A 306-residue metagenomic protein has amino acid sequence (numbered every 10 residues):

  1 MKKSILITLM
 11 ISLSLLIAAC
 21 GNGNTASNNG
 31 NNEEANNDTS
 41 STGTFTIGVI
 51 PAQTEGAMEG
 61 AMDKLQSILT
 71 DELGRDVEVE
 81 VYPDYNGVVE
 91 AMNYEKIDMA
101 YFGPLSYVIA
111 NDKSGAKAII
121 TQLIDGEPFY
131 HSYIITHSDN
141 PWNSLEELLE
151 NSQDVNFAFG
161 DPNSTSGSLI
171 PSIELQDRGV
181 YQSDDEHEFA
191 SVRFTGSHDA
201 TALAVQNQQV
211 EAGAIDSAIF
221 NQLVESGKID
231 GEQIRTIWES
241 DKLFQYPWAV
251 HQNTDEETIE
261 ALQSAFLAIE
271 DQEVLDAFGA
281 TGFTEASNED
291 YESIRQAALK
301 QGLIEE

Functional and structural regions predicted by a protein language model:
L15-A19: C-terminal motif of bacterial Sec signal peptides marking the signal peptidase cleavage site
N22-N28, E150, N156-E174, A261-E306: Ligand-binding clefts/hinges and TM-proximal coupling segments of bilobed small-molecule sensing domains
N36-M62, F283: Extracytoplasmic "Venus flytrap"
I50-P51, L123-Y133, K228-S264, D276 (+1 more regions): Periplasmic-binding protein-like
K64-G74, S166-F194, Q222-I229, L299-I304: Ligand-binding cleft/hinge of the Venus flytrap
N86-A100, K113-S114, Y130, E150 (+1 more regions): Short helices/loops that flank or line small-molecule/ion binding pockets
Y101-S114, S172-D177, Q206-N207, E211-G231: A ligand-binding cleft/hinge motif common to bilobed small-molecule-binding domains
L123-V180: A conserved helix-loop-strand patch within extracytoplasmic ligand-binding domains of the periplasmic binding
